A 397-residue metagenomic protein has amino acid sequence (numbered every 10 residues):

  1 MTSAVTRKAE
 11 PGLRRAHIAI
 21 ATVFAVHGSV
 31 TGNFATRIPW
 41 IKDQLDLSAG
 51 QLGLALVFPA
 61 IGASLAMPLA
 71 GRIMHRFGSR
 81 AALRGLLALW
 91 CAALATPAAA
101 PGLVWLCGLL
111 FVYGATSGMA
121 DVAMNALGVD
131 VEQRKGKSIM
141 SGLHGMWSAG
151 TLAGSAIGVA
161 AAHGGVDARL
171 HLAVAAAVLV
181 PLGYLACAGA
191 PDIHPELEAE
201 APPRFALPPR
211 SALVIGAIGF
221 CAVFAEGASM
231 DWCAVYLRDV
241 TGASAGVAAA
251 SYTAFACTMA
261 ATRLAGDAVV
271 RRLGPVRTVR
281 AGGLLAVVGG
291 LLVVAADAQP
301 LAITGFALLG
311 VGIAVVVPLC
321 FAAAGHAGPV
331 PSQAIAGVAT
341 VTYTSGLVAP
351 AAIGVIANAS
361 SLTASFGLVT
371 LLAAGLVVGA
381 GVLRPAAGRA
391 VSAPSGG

Functional and structural regions predicted by a protein language model:
T36-G50, D231-V247: Short amphipathic helix-loop junctions that connect adjacent transmembrane helices in Major Facilitator Superfamily/SLC
I41-K42, I73-M74, A160-G165, L237-R238 (+4 more regions): Interfacial helix-cap and linker-helix signal at transmembrane-aqueous boundaries of multi-pass secondary transporters
D46, G78, A99-V104, G242 (+2 more regions): Helix-breaking motifs and short loop linkers at transmembrane-helix boundaries and internal kinks in secondary membrane
L65-V104: Conserved MFS/SLC helix-loop-helix module at the cytosolic interface between two early adjacent transmembrane helices
A66-S79, A162, T262-P275, A357-N358: Helix-to-loop junctions at the C-terminal end of transmembrane segments in multipass secondary transporters
G118-R134, A314-P329: Intracellular juxtamembrane helix-capping segments at the cytosolic ends of symmetry-related transmembrane helices
L143-H194: Helix-loop-helix hairpin linking two adjacent transmembrane segments in secondary transporters
L273-C320: C-terminal transmembrane helical hairpin of 12-TM major facilitator-type secondary transporters
